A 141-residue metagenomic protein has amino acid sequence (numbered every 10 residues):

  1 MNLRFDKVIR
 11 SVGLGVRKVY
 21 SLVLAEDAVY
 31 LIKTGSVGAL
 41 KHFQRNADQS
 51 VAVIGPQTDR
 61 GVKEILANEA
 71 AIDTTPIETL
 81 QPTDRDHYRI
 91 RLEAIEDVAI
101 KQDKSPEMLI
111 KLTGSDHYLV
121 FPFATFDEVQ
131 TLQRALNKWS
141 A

Functional and structural regions predicted by a protein language model:
L3-R4, R10-V19, L24-A141: Acidic, Ser/Thr- and proline-rich intrinsically disordered linker/docking segments of eukaryotic scaffolds
